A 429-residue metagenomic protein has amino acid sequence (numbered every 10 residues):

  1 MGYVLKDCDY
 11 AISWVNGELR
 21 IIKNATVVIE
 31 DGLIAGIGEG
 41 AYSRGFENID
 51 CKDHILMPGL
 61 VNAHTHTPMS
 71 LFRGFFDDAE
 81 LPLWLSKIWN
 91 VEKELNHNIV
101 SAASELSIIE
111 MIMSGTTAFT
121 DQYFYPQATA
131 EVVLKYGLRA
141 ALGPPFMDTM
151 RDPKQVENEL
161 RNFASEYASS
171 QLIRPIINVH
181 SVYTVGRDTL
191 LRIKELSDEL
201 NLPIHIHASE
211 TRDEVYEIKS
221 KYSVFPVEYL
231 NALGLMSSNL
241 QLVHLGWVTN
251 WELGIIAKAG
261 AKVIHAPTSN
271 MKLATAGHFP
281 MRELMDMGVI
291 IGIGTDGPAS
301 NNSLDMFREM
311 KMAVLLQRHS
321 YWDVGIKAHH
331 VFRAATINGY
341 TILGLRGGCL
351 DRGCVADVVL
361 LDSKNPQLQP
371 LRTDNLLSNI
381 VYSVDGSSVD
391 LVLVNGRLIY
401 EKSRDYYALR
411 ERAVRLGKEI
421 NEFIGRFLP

Functional and structural regions predicted by a protein language model:
M1-S43, H54-I55: N-terminal metal-binding scaffold of metallo-dependent hydrolase/deaminase domains
G2-D7, Y42-L83, E105, I112-M113: Replace "His-x-His-based motif
I12-N24, L273-T275, Y340-L377: Acidic, glycine-enriched loop/beta-strand segments at the rims of small-molecule binding/catalytic pockets
K52, A79-Y125, S181-T189: Divalent metal-binding segments
L71-A102, I109, Y136-M147, R212-N239 (+2 more regions): Active-site gating loops and adjacent loop-to-helix segments of metal-dependent hydrolytic enzymes
A128-W247, W251: Metal-coordinating catalytic core of metallo-dependent amide/deamination hydrolases
A232-N239, M281-K364: His/Asp/Glu-enriched, well-ordered alpha-helical/loop segment that forms or immediately abuts the divalent-metal
V355-R410: C-terminal cap of metal-dependent C-N hydrolases
